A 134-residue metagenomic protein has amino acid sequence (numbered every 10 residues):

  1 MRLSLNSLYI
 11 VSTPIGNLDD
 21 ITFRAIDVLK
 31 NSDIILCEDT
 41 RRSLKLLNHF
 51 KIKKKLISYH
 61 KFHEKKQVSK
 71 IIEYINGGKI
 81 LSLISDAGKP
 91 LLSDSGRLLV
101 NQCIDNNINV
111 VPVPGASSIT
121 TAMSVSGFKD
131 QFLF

Functional and structural regions predicted by a protein language model:
M1-F62: Glycine-rich, flexible N-terminal cofactor/catalytic loop recognition
N6-L8, G77-S82: Loop/turn-to-beta-strand initiation segments
I15-L18, D86-P90: Short glycine-rich anion-binding loops that position phosphate/pyrophosphate groups of nucleotides and phosphorylated
E38, Y59, I84-D86, V111-V113: Structural motif
R41-S43, G88, S118: Alpha-helix capping/helix-boundary segments
H63, A87-S95: Acidic, metal-coordinating catalytic cores used for nucleic-acid/nucleotide bond scission and strand-transfer chemistry
H63-I72: Glycine-rich, highly charged phosphate/nucleotide-binding loops
L98-F134: Class I SAM-dependent methyltransferase SAM-binding "motif I" and its flanking Rossmann-like core
